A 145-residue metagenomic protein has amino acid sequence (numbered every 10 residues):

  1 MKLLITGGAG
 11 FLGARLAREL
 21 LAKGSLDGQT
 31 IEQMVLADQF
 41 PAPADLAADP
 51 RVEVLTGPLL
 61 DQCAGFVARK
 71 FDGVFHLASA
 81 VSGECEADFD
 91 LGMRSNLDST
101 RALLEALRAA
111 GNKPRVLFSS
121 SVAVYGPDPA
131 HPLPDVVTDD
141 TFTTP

Functional and structural regions predicted by a protein language model:
M1-L26: N-terminal Rossmann NAD(P)H-binding glycine-rich loop of SDR-like oxidoreductase domains
T6, A37, V74-A80, V116-V122: SDR active-site strand-loop-helix element
A22-P43: Conserved glycine-rich Rossmann-like NAD(P)H-binding loop of the short-chain dehydrogenase/reductase
P43-P50, F66-V67: Short loop/helix-cap segments at secondary-structure boundaries that form the rim of catalytic
A47, E84-L91, P127-P132: Conserved catalytic-core motifs of eukaryotic protein kinase domains, centered on the activation segment
V52, F71-D72, P114: Conserved acidic residues
T56-S95: NAD(P)H-binding glycine-rich loop region in Rossmannoid oxidoreductase-like domains and their noncatalytic homologs
R101-P145: Conserved Rossmann-fold NAD(P)-dependent oxidoreductase catalytic core, especially the SDR/UDP-sugar
